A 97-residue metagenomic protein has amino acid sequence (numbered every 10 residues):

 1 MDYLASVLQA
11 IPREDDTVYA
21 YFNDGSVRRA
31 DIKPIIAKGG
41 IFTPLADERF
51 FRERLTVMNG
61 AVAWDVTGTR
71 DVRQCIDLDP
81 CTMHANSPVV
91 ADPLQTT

Functional and structural regions predicted by a protein language model:
M1-T97: Motif-centric detector for short Cys/His coordination patterns
